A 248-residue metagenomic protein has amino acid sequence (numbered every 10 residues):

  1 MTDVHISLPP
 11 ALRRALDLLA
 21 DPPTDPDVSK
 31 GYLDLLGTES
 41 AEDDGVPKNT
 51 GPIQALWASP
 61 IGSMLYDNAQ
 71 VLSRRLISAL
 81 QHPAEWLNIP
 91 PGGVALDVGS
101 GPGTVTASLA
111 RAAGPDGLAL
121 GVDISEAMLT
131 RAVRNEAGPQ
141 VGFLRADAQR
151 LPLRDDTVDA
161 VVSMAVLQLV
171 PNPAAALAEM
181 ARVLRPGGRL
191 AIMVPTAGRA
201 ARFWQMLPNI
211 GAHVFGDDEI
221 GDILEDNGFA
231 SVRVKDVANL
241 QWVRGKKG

Functional and structural regions predicted by a protein language model:
T2-P52: N-terminal auxiliary segments of SAM/dcSAM-dependent transferases
L72-P91, S108: Conserved alpha-helix/loop element of class I SAM-dependent methyltransferases that forms part of the SAM/SAH-binding
V94-R150: Class I SAM-dependent methyltransferase SAM/SAH-binding core
Q149-A160: A short acidic, Gly/Pro-enriched loop at the edge of an enzyme's catalytic core that lines a small-molecule cofactor
A160-N172: A short SAM/SAH-binding and catalytic strip from SAM-dependent methyltransferases
A174-P186: A short glycine-rich, Lys/Arg-flanked "PGG" loop and its adjoining helix->strand segment in the class I
R189-V214: Conserved class I S-adenosyl-L-methionine
G228-G248: Core SAM-dependent methyltransferase catalytic element
